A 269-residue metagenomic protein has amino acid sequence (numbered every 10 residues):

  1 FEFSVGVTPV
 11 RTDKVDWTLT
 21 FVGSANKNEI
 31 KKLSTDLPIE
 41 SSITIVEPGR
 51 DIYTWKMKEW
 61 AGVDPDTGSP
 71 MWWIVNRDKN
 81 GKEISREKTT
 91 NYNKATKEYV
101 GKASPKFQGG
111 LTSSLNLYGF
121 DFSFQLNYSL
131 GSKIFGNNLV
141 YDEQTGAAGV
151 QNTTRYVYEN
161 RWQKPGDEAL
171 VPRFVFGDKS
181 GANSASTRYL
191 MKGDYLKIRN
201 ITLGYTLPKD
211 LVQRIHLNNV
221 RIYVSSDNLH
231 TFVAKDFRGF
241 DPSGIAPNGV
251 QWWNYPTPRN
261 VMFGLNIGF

Functional and structural regions predicted by a protein language model:
F1-V5, F107-S113, F120, I198-I201 (+1 more regions): Hydrophobic, lipid-facing positions within transmembrane beta-strands of outer-membrane proteins
V5, L19-F21, F124, I222-V224 (+1 more regions): Membrane-embedded beta-strand positions of outer-membrane beta-barrel proteins
V7-P9, G23-E29, L117-G119, Y128-S132 (+4 more regions): Transmembrane beta-strands of outer-membrane beta-barrel pores
T8-A103, I134, E143: Conserved small-residue
D13, G119-F124, D210-L211: Repeated loop/turn-to-beta-strand initiation elements of outer-membrane beta-barrel proteins
K14-D16, N28-S34, P70, G131-N137 (+3 more regions): Outer-membrane beta-barrel proteins
S42-S69, T154-D167, G181-A185, T231-F269: C-terminal beta-signal and terminal closure region of outer-membrane beta-barrel proteins
S129-R221: Extracytoplasmic gating/loop element in the C-terminal half of outer-membrane beta-barrel translocons and assembly
